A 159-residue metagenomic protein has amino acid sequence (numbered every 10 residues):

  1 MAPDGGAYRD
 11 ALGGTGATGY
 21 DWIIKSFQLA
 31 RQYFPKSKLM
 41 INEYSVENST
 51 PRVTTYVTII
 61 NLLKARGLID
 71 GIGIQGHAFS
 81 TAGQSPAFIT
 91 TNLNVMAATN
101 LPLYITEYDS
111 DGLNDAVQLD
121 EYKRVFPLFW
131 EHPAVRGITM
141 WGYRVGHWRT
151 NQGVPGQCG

Functional and structural regions predicted by a protein language model:
A2-G14, D21-W22, E47, P51 (+3 more regions): A broadly tuned "polar low-complexity/structure-edge" signature
P3, Y33-E43, Y56-T91, A97-S110: Aromatic- and acid-rich polysaccharide-binding/catalytic face of secreted or lumenal carbohydrate-active enzymes
P3-A17, L29, A87-Y104, D111-G159: Aromatic-rich peripheral "rim/lid" segments of glycoside hydrolase catalytic domains that contact and position glycan
A17-Q28, S45-L63, Q84-N94, K123-V125: Alpha-helical scaffolding within the catalytic cores of extracellular/periplasmic polymer-degrading hydrolases
W22-V53, Y104-E107, G137-V145: Aromatic-lined carbohydrate-recognition surfaces of secreted/lumenal glycan-active proteins
N48-T50, S80-G83, G112-A116: A generic structural signal for short coil/turn motifs at secondary-structure boundaries
